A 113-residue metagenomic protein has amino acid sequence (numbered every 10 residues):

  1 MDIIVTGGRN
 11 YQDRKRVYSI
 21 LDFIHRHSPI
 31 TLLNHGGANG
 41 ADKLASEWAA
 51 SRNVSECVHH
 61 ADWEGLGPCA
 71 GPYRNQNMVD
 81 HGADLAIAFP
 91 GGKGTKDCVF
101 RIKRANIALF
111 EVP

Functional and structural regions predicted by a protein language model:
M1-K15: Glycine-rich phosphate-binding "P-loop"
Q12-P113: Acidic/glycine-enriched connector segments
